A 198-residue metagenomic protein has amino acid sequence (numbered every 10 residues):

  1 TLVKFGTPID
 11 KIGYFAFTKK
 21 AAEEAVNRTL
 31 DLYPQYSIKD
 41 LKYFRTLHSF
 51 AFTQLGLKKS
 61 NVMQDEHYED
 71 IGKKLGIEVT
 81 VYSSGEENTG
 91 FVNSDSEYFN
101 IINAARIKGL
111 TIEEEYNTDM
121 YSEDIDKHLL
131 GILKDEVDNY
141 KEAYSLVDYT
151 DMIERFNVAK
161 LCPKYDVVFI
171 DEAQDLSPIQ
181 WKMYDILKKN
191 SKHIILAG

Functional and structural regions predicted by a protein language model:
T1-F5, N27-D31, E154-V158, K182-K189: Short, well-ordered alpha-helices that flank and scaffold nucleotide-derived cofactor binding pockets
T1-S60: P-loop NTPase Walker
K11, V81-F169, P178-M183: Accessory N-terminal region flanking or inserted into the helicase ATPase core in nucleic-acid motor proteins
G13, L41, D166-V167, I194: The start of beta-strands in P-loop NTPase/AAA+ ATPase cores
F17-K20, R45, P163, Q174-G198: Conserved helicase motor core of SF1/SF2 NTP-dependent helicases
P34-L41, T46, V62-G72, D124-D138 (+1 more regions): SF2 helicase/translocase NTPase motor core, specifically the RecA-like lobe 1 inter-motif segment between Walker
V62-N88, S191-G198: Conserved phosphoryl-transfer catalytic core
V62-Q64, V168, D175: Short, polar loop/linker segments at the starts of domains and inter-domain junctions
